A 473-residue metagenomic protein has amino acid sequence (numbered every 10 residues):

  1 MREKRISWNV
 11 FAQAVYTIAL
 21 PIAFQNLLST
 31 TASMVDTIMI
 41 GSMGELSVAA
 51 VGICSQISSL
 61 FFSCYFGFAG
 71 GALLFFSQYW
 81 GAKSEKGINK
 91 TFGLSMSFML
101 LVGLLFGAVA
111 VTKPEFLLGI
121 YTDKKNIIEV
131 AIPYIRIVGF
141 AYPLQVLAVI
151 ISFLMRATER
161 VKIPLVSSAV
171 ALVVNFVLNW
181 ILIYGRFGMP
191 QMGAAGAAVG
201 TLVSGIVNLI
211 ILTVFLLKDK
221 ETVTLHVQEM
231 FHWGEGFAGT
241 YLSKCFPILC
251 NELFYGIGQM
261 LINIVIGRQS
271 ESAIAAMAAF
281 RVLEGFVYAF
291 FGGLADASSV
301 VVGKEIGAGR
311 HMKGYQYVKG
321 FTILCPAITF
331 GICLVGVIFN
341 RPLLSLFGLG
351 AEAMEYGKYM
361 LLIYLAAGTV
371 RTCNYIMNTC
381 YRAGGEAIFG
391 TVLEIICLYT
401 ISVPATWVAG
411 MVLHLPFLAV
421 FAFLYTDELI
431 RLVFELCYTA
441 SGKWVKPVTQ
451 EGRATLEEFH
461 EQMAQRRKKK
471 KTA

Functional and structural regions predicted by a protein language model:
M1-A19, F76-P143, M189-F246, V302-A367 (+1 more regions): Short alpha-helical transmembrane segments in multi-pass integral membrane proteins
W8, A12-T31, V35, I57-C64 (+8 more regions): Residue-level signal for short hydrophobic patches within transmembrane helices of multi-pass membrane transporters
T17-D36, I137, A171, S204-N208 (+4 more regions): Transmembrane helical elements of multi-pass membrane transporters/channels
I22, N26, T37-I38, S55 (+16 more regions): Transmembrane alpha-helix boundary and packing residues in multipass membrane permease domains and related
L27, T31-A49, L118-K125, I181-M192 (+4 more regions): Helix-terminus/linker motif at the lipid-water interface of multi-pass membrane proteins
V48-A108, Q145-P164, N263, I274-N340 (+1 more regions): Small-residue-rich hydrophobic transmembrane alpha-helices
A69, V138-A157, P164-L172, A197-L212 (+5 more regions): Short runs within selected transmembrane alpha-helices of multi-pass transporters and secretion channels
A110, F153, N179, I183 (+9 more regions): Structural signal for membrane-spanning alpha-helices in multi-pass inner-membrane proteins, emphasizing helix cores
